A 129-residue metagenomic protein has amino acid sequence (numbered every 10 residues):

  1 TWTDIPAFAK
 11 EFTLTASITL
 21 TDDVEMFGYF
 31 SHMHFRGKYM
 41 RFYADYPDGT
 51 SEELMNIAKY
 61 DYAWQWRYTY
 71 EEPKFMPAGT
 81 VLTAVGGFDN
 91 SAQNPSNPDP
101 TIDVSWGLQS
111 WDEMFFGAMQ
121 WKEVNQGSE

Functional and structural regions predicted by a protein language model:
T1-E129: His-enriched metal-coordination microenvironments in redox/metal-binding proteins
